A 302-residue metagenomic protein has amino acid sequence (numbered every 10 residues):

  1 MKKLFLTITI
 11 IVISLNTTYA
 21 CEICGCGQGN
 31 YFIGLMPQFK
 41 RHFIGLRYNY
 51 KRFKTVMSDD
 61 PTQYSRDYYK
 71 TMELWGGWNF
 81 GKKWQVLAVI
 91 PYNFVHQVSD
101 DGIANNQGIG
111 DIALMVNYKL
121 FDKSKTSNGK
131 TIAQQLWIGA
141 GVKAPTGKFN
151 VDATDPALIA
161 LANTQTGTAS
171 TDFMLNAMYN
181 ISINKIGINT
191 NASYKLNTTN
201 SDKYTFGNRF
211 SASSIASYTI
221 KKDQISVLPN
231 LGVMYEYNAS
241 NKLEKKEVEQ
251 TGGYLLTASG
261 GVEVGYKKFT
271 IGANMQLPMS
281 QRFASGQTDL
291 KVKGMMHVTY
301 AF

Functional and structural regions predicted by a protein language model:
T18-R47, K51-T55, S124-Q135: Outer-membrane beta-barrel biogenesis signature
P37, Y48-Y50, W78, I90 (+6 more regions): Residue-level signature of outer-membrane beta-barrel architecture
H42, K83-V86, K123-T126, K185-I188 (+2 more regions): Repeated loop/turn-to-beta-strand initiation elements of outer-membrane beta-barrel proteins
H42-I44, K70-L74, G110-V116, L136 (+4 more regions): Hydrophobic, lipid-facing positions within transmembrane beta-strands of outer-membrane proteins
I44-R52, A88-Y92, I138-A144, T190-Y194 (+3 more regions): Transmembrane beta-barrel strands of outer-membrane/channel proteins
N49-T71: Surface-exposed strand-loop-strand hairpins of Gram-negative outer-membrane beta-barrel proteins
T55, K203-F302: Outer membrane beta-barrel transmembrane domains
D101-S193, T198, K203-T205: Outer-membrane pore/translocation modules
